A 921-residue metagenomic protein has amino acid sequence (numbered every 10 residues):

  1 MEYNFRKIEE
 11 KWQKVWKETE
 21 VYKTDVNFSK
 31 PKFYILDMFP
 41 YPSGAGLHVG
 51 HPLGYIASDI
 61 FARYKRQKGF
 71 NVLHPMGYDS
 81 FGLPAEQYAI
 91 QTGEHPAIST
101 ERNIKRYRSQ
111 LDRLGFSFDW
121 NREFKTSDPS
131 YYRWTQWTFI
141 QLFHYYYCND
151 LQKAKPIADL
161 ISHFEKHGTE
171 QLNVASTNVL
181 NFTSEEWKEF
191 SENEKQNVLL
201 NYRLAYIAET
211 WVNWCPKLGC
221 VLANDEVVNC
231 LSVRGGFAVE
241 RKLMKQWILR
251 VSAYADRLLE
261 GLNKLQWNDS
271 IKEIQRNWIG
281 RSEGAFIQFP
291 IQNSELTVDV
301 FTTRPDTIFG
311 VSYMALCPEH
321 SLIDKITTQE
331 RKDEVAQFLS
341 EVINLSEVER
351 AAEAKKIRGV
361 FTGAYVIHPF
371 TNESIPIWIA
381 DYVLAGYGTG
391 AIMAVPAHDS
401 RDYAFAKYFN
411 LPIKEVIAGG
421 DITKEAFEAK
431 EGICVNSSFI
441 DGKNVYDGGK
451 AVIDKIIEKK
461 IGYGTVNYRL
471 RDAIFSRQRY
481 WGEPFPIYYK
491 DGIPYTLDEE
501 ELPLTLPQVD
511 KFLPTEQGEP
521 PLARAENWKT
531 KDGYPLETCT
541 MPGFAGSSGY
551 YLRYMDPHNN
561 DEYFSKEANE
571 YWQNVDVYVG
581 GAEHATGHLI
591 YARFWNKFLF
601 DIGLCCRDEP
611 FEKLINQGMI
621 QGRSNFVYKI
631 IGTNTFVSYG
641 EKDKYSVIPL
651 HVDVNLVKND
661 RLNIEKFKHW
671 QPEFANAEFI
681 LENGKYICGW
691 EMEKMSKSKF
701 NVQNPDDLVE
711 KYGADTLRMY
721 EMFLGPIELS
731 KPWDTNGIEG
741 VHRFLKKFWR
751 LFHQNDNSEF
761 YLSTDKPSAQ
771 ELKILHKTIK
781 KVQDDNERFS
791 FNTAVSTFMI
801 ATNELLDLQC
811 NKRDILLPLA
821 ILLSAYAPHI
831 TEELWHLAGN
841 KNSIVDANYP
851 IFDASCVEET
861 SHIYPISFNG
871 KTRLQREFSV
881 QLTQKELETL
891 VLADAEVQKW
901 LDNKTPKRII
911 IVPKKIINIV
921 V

Functional and structural regions predicted by a protein language model:
M1-K32, P305, C317-H320, Q329-D333 (+13 more regions): Basic, alpha-helical terminal appendages of large translation-related enzymes
M1-L36, R66-P75, S99-K105, W267 (+2 more regions): Conserved oxyanion/phosphate-binding beta-strand-loop segments in alpha/beta enzyme cores
E2, K11, V15-T19, T92-V298 (+9 more regions): Residue patterns forming the tRNA-binding/recognition surfaces of aminoacyl-tRNA synthetases and related DALR
D25-P96, T100, F124-T135, V300-T303 (+2 more regions): N-terminal catalytic cores of NTP/NDP-binding nucleotidyl/phosphoryl-transfer enzymes
S58, N71, H320-D421, E425 (+1 more regions): Catalytic alpha/beta core of large soluble enzyme barrels
D79, D150, A154-P156, N201 (+6 more regions): Helix-rich, typically C-terminal accessory recognition domains appended to large enzymatic cores
V251-S282, C317-V360, L502-N527, L819-N848: Amphipathic alpha-helical
K407-F409, I413, I417-I422, F475 (+3 more regions): Catalytic adenosine-cofactor/nucleotide-binding cores of aminoacyl-tRNA synthetases and other
